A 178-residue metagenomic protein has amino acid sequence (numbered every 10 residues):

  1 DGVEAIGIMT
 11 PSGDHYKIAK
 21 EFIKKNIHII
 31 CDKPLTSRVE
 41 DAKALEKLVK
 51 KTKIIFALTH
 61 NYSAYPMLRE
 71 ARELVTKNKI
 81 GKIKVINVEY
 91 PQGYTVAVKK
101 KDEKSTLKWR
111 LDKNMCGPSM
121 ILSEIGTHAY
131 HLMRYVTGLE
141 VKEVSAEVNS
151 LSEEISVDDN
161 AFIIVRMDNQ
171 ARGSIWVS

Functional and structural regions predicted by a protein language model:
D1-L48: Beta-loop-alpha module in the N-terminal Rossmann-like domain of NAD(P)-dependent dehydrogenases, especially those
E4-A5, V85, R172: Short, Asp-centered acidic motifs that coordinate Mg2+ and/or phosphate in catalytic or ligand-binding sites
K25-I27, T52-I54, A171: A short helix->loop->beta-strand "cap" motif at the edges of active sites that frequently abuts
I30, I55-A57, N87, R110 (+2 more regions): Structural detector of well-ordered beta-strand residues that form the stable sheet scaffold of enzyme domains
K33-P34, T59-Y62, Y90: Short strand-turn motif at the edge of the Rossmann-like AdoMet-binding core
A44-Y62, K82-I86: Rossmann-fold dehydrogenase core element
S63-E147, L151-E154: Predominantly a Rossmann-like dinucleotide-binding segment in NAD(P)-dependent oxidoreductases
L151-D158, D168-S178: NAD(P)-dinucleotide binding in Rossmann-like oxidoreductases
